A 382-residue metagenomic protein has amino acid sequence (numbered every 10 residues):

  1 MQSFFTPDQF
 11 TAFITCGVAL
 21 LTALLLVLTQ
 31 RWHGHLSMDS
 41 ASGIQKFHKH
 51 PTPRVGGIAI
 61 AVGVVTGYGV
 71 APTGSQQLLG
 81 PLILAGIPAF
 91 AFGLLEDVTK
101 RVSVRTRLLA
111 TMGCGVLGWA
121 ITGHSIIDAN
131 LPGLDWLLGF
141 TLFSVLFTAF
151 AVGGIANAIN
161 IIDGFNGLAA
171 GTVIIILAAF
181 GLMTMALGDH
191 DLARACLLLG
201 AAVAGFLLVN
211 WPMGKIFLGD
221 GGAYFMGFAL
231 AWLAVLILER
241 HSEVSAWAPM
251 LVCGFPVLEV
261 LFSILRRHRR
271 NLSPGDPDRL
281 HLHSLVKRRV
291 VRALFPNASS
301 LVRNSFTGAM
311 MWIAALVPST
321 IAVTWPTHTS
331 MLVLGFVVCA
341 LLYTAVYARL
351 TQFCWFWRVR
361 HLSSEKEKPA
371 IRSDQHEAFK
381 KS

Functional and structural regions predicted by a protein language model:
Q2-V260: "…together with the soluble PPM/PP2C metallo-phosphatase catalytic core" -> "…together with the soluble PPM/PP2C
L28-P53, F262-L301: Cytosolic, membrane-interface loops and tails of multi-pass inner-membrane proteins
G63-A71, N304-P326: Alpha-helical transmembrane segments and their membrane-interface junctions in multi-pass membrane proteins
P88-R107, T324-P369: Alpha-helical transmembrane segments and their immediate juxtamembrane interface regions
S103-T106, G139-F140, G219, S299 (+2 more regions): Membrane-interface starts of transmembrane alpha-helices
E243-A248, R266-S273, T327-F336: Transmembrane helix-loop boundary segments of multi-pass membrane transporters
L258-S273, A322, P326, V346-Q352: Membrane-helix cytosolic exit motif
E365-S382: Short, intrinsically disordered terminal tails adjacent to the first/last structured region
